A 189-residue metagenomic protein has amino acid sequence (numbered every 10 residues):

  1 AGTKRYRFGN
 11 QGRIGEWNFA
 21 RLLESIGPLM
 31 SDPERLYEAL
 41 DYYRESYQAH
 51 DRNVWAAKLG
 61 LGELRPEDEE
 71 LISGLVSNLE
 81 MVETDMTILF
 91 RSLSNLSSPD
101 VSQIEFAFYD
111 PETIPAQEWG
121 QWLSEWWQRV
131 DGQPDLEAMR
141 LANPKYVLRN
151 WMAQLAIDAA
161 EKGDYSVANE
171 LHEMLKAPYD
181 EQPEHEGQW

Functional and structural regions predicted by a protein language model:
G2-W189: Regulatory N- and C-terminal appendages and interdomain linkers associated with kinase/kinase-like NTP transferase
